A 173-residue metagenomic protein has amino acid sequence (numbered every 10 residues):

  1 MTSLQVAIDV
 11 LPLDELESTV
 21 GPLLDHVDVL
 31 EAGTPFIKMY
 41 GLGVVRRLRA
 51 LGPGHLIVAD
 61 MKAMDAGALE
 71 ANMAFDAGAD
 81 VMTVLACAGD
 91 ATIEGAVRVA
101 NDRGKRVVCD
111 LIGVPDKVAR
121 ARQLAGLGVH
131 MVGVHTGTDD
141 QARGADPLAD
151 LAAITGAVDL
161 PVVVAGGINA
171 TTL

Functional and structural regions predicted by a protein language model:
M1-A68, D76, K117, L124-L127: Conserved N-terminal beta1-alpha1 strand-loop-helix module at the mouth
L4, A66-D159: Conserved anion-binding
Q5, E31, I57-V58, V108 (+2 more regions): Structural detector of well-ordered beta-strand residues that form the stable sheet scaffold of enzyme domains
A7-L11, G33-I37, K62-A66, C87 (+3 more regions): Active-site beta-loop-alpha junctions enriched in small/polar residues
E15, T92, T172: Phosphate- and divalent-cation-binding pockets in alpha/beta enzyme and binding domains that engage nucleotide-derived
L24, L51, V158-L160, A165: Residue-level detection of beta-strand scaffold positions
G156-V158, N169-L173: Alpha/beta catalytic cores of nucleotide-metabolism and tRNA/nucleoside-modifying enzymes
